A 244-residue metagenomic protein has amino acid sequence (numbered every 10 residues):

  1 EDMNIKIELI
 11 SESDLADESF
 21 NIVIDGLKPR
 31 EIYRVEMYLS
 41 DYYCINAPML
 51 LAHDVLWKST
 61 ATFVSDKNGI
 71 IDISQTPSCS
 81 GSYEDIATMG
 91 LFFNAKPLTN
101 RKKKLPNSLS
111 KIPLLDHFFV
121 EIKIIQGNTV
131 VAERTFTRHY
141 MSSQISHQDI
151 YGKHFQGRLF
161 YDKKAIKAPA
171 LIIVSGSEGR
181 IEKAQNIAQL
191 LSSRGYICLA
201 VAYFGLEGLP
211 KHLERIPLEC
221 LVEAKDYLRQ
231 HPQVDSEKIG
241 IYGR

Functional and structural regions predicted by a protein language model:
D2-L15, F20-E31, H53-T60, V64-D66 (+1 more regions): N-terminal cap/lid segment of alpha/beta-hydrolase-fold proteins
K6, R34, S236-K238: Residues at or immediately flanking beta-strands
E36-T99: Ser/Thr-rich low-complexity repeats and stalk/linker segments
P77-E133: Extended, hydrophobic interaction surfaces within ordered domains
S143, Y196, V234: Short phosphate-binding/catalytic loops that engage adenosine nucleotides
G157, C198, I239: Hydrophobic anchor at the start of a short beta-strand that flanks the dinucleotide cofactor-binding loop
K164-P169, I173-P210: Short substrate-entry loop that stabilizes the transition state in hydrolases
K183, K211-P232, S236, G240-I241: Alpha/beta-hydrolase active-site loop
